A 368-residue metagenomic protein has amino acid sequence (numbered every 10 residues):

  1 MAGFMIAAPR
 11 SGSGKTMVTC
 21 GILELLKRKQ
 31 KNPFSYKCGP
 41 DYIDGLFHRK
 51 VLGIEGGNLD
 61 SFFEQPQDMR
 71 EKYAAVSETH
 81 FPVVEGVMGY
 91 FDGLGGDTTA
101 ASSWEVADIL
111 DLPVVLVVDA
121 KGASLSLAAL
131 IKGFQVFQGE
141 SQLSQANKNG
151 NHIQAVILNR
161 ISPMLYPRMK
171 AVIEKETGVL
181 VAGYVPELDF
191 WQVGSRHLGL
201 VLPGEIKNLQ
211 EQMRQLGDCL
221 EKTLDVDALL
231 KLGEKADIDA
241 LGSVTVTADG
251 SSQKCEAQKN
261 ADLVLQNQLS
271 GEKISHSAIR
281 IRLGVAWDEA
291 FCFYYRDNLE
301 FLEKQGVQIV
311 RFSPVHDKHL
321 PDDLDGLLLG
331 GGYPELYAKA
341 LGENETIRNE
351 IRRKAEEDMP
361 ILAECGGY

Functional and structural regions predicted by a protein language model:
A2-M17, L23-L110, V118-S141, N147-H152 (+1 more regions): ATP-dependent carboxylate-amine ligase catalytic core
G3, K31-N32, R280-R282, Q308: Residues that mark the start of a beta-strand
T79-H80, D322-L327: Short acidic/histidine-rich motifs immediately flanking catalytic phosphotransfer sites in two-component signaling
L112, V179, E356-P360: A short helix->loop->beta-strand "cap" motif at the edges of active sites that frequently abuts
L125-T247: Internal gly/pro-rich beta-alpha loop/helix module that stabilizes soluble enzyme cofactors or their anionic handles
G139-G150, D239-A278: Intrinsically disordered, low-complexity terminal tails and inter-domain linkers enriched for S/T/G/P/D/E
I281, V285-L302, Q308-D317: Glycine-rich phosphate/diphosphate-binding loop of Rossmann-like nucleotide-binding domains
P334-Y368: Cysteine-nucleophile active-site neighborhood
